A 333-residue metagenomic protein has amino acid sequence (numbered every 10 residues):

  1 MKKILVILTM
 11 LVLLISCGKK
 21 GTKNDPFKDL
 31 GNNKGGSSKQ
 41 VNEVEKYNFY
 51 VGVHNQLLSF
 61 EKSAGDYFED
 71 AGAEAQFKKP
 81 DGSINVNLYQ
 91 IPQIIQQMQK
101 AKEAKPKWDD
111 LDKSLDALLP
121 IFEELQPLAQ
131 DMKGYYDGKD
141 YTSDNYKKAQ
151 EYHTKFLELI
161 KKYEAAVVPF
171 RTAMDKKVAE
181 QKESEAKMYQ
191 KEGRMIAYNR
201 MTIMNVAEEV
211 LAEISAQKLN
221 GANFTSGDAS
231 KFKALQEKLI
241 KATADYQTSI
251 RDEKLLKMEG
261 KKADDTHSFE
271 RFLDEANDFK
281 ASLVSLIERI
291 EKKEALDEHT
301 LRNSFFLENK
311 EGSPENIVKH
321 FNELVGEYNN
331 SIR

Functional and structural regions predicted by a protein language model:
M1-I4: Positively charged n-region of N-terminal signal peptides that target proteins for export
L13-S16: C-terminal motif of bacterial Sec signal peptides marking the signal peptidase cleavage site
G18-K20: Bacterial signal peptide processing site
K23-G82, Q150, K161, K182-S215 (+2 more regions): Immediate post-signal-peptide N-terminus of mature secreted/exported proteins
K62-D144: Post-signal peptide N-terminal segment of secreted/secretory-pathway proteins
Q130-I160, E298-E315: Polar/charged, Q/E/K-enriched amphipathic alpha-helical segments with strong coiled-coil propensity that act as
H153-F279: Extended amphipathic alpha-helical interaction segments
K233-R333: A cross-kingdom marker for long, charged
